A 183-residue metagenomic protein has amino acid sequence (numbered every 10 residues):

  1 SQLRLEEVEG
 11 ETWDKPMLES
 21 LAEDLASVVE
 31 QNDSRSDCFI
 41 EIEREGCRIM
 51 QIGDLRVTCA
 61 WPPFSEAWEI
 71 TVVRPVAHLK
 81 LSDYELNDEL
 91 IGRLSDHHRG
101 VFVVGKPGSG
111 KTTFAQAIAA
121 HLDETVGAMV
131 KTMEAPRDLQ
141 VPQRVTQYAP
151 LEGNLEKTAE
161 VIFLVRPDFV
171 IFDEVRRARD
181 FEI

Functional and structural regions predicted by a protein language model:
S1-L18: N-terminal anchoring/assembly modules that precede and organize ATP-driven motor systems
S1-L3, D83-Y84, L94, A159-V161 (+2 more regions): Generic low-polarity alpha-helical segments
T12-P16, E23-G100: P-loop NTP-binding catalytic core
V103: Hydrophobic anchor at the beta1->P-loop junction of P-loop NTPases
G108: Walker A (P-loop) phosphate-binding loop of P-loop NTPases
K111: Conserved lysine of the Walker
F114, I118: Hydrophobic positions on the alpha1 helix immediately C-terminal to the Walker A/P-loop
H121-I183: Switch/coupling sub-region of P-loop NTPases
